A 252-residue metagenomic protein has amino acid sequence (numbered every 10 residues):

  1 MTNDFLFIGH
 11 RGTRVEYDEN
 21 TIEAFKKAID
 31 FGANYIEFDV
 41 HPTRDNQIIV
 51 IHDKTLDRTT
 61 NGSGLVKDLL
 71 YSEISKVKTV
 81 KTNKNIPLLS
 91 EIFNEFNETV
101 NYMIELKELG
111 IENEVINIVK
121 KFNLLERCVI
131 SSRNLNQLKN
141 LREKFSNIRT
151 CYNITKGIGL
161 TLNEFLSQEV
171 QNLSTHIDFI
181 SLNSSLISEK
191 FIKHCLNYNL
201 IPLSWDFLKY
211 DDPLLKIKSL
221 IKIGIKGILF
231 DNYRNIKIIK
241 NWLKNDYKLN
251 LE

Functional and structural regions predicted by a protein language model:
M1-E252: Phosphate-group recognition and catalysis centered on beta-loop-alpha active-site segments
